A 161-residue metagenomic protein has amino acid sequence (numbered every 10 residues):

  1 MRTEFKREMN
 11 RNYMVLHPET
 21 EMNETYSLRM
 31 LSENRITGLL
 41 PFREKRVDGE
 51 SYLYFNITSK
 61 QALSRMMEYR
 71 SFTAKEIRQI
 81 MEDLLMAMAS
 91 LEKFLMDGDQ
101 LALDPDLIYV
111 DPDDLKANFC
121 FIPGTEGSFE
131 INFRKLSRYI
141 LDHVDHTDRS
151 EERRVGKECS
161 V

Functional and structural regions predicted by a protein language model:
R2-I80: Conserved structural core of kinase catalytic domains
M9-R11, D113, V155: Short, solvent-exposed coil/turn segments at beta-strand boundaries
S51, F94-D99: Catalytic core regions of nucleotide second-messenger enzymes
M67-I77, K93-M96, P105, V110-K116 (+1 more regions): Regulatory and interdomain segments flanking nucleotide-handling catalytic cores in signaling/defense enzymes
M81-L84, F133-I140, R154: Short amphipathic C-terminal alpha-helix that caps PH/PH-like domains
E82-K93: Short C-lobe core helix of eukaryotic-like protein kinase catalytic domains
D97-D148: Catalytic activation segment of kinase domains across protein kinase-like and atypical kinase folds
R153-C159: Conserved small/polar residues in nucleotide/adenosyl-binding loops
